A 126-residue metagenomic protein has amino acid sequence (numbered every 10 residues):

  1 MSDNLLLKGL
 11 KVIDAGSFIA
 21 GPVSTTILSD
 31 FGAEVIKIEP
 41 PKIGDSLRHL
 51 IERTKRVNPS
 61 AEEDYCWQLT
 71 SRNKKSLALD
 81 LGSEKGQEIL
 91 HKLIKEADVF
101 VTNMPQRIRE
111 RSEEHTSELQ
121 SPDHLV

Functional and structural regions predicted by a protein language model:
M1-S117: N-terminal helix-loop segment corresponding to the beta1-alpha1 unit of nucleotide/adenylate-binding folds
E114-V126: Single conserved hydrophobic/aromatic residue that forms the stacking wall/gate of nucleotide- or nucleobase-binding
